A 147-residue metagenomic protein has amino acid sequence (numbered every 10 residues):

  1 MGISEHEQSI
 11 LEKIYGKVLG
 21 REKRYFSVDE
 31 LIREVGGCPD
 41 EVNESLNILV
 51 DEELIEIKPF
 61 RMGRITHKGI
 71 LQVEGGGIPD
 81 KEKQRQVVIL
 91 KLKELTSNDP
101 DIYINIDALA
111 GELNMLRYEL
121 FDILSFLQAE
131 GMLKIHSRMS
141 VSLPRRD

Functional and structural regions predicted by a protein language model:
I3-H6, K81, R85-V87, A129-D147: Long, low-complexity, charge-rich intrinsically disordered regions
E7-G16, R85-K93: Hydrophobic residues on short alpha-helical segments
G20-E34, N98-E112: Short acidic, hydrophobic short linear motifs in intrinsically disordered regions
G36-D51, N114-F126: Short amphipathic alpha-helical interaction segments
V50-F60, Q128-M139: A short, conserved structural fragment
K58-E74, S137-D147: Accessory beta->alpha helical hairpin/"wing" motif in late/C-terminal subdomains of nucleic-acid enzymes
I70-S97, D147: Short, amphipathic alpha-helical interaction segments positioned at domain boundaries
